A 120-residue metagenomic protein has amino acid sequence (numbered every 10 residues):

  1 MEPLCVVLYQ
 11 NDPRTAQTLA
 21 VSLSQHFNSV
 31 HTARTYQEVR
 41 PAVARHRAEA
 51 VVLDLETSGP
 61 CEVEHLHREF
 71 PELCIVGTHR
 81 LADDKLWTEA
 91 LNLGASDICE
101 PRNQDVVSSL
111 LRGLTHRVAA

Functional and structural regions predicted by a protein language model:
D12-T32: Two-component/phosphorelay signaling modules centered on CheY-like receiver
P13, R34-E38, D105: Acidic phosphotransfer microenvironment of two-component signaling modules
A16, E49-F70, A82-L86: Conserved phosphotransfer microenvironments
R34-A50, T57-S58: Acidic, metal-coordinating helix/loop segments flanking the phosphotransfer/catalytic sites of two-component signaling
A44-H46, L66-L73, L93: Conserved phosphotransfer cores of two-component systems
V51, I75, I98-C99: Two-component signal transduction core modules
H79-C99: Alpha4 helix (beta4-alpha4-beta5 surface) of REC/receiver domains from two-component response regulators
N103, V107-A120: Receiver (REC) domain switch/output surface
